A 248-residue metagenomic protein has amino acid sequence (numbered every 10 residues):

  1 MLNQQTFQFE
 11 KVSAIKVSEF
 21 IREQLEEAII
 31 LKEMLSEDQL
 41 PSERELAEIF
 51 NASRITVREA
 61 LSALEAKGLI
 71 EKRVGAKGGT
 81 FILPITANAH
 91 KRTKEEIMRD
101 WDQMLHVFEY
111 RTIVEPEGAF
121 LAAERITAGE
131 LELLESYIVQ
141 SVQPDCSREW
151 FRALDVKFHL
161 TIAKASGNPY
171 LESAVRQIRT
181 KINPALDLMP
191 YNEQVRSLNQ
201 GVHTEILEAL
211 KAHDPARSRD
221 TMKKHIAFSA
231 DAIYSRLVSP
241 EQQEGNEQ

Functional and structural regions predicted by a protein language model:
M1-K11, A216-Q248: C-terminal effector-binding regulatory domain of bacterial HTH transcription factors
M1-Y110, F120, E241: Short linear motifs at protein or domain termini
R99-D102, I126, Y191: Non-transmembrane, amphipathic alpha-helical segments
V107-L188, L198-E205, R217-D231: Conserved amphipathic alpha-helical segments that form helical-bundle/coiled-coil interaction surfaces
